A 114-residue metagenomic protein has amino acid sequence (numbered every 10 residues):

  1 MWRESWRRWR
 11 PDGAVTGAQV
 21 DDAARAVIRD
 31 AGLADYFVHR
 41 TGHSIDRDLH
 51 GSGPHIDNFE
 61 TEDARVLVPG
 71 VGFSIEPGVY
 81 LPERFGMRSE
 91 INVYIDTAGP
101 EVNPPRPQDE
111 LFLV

Functional and structural regions predicted by a protein language model:
M1-V114: Active-site neighborhoods and metal-handling regions in enzymes and metal-associated proteins
